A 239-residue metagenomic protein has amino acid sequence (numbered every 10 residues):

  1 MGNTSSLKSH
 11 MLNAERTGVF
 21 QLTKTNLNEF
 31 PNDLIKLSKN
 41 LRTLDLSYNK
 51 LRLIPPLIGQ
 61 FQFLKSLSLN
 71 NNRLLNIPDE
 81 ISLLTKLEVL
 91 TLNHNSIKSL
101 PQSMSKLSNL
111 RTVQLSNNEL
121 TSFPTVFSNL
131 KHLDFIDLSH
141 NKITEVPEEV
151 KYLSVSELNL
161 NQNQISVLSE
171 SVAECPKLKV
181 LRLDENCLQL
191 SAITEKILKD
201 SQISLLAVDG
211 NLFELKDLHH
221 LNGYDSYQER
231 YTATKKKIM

Functional and structural regions predicted by a protein language model:
M1-S103, L107-N117, T121-F135, T144 (+5 more regions): The feature captures the LRR N-terminal capping module
H140: Histidine/lysine/aspartate-rich catalytic loop segments that bind and position anionic ligands
I165: Cys2His2 zinc-finger metal-binding sites
